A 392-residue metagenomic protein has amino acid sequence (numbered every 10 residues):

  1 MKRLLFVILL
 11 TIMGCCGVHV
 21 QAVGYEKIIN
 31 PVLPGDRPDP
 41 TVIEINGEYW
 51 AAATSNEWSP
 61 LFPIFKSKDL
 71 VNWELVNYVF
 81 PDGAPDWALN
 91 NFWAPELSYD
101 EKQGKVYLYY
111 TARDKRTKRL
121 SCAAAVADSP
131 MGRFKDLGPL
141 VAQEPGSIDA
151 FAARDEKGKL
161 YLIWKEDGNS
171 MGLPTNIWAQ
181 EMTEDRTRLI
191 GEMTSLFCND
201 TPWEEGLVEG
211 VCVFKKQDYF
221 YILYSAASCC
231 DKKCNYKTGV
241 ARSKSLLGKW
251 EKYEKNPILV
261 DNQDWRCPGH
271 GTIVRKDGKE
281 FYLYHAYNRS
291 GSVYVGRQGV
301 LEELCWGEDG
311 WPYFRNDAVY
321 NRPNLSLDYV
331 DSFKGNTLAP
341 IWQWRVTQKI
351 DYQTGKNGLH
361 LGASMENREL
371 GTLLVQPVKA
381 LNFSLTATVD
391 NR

Functional and structural regions predicted by a protein language model:
M1-L4: Positively charged n-region of N-terminal signal peptides that target proteins for export
F6-C16: Bacterial N-terminal signal peptides
V20-R392: Carbohydrate-active catalytic/glycan-binding domains of CAZyme proteins, especially the secreted or lumenal ectodomains
